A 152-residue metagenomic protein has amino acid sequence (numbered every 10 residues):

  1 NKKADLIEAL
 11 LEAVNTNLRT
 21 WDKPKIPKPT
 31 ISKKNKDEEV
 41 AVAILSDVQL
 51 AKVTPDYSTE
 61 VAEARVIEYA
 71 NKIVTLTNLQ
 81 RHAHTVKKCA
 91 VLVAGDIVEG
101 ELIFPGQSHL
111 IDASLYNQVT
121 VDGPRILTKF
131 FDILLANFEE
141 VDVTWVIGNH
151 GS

Functional and structural regions predicted by a protein language model:
N1-S152: Extended recognition/assembly regions associated with phosphoester-bond processing machinery
